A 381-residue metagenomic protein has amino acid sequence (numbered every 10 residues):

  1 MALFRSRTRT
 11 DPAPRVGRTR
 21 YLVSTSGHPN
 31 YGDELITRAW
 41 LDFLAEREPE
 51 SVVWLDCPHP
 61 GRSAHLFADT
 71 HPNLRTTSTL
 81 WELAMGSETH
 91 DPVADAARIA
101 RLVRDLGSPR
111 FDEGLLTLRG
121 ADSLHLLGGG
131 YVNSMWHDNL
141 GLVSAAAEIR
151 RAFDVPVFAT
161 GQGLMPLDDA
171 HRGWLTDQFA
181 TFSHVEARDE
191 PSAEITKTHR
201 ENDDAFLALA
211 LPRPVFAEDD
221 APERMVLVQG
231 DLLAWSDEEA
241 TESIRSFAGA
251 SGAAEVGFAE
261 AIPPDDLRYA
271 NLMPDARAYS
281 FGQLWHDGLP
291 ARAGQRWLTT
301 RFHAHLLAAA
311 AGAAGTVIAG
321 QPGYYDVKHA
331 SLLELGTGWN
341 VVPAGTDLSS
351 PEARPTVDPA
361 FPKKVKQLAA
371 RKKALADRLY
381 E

Functional and structural regions predicted by a protein language model:
M1-E381: Active-site anion-handling motifs in enzyme catalytic cores
